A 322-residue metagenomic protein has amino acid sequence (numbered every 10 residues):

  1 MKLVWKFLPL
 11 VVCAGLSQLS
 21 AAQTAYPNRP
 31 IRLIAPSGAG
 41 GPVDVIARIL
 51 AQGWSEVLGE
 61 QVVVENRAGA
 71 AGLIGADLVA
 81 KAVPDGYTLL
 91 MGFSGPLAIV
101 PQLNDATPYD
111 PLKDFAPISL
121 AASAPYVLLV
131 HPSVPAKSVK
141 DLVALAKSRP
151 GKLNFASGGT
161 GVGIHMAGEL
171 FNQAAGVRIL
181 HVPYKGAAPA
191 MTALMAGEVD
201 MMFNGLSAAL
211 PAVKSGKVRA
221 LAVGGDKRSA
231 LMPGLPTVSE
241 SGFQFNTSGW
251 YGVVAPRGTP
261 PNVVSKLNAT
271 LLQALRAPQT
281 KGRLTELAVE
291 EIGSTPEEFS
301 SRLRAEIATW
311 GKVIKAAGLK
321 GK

Functional and structural regions predicted by a protein language model:
M1-L8: Bacterial N-terminal signal peptides that target proteins for export
S17-L19: N-terminal signal peptide c-region/cleavage motif recognized by signal peptidases
A22-K113, K152-N154, T160, G176-F203 (+2 more regions): N-terminal (or domain-start) structured segment
N28-P30, A174, K214, A220 (+1 more regions): An extracytoplasmic/periplasmic, membrane-proximal ligand-sensing/linker region
V45, I49, G53, I74 (+15 more regions): Extracytoplasmic/secreted proteins, especially bacterial periplasmic and envelope-associated proteins
K81-Y87, Q102-P189, V238, S248-R283: Hinge/capping helix and adjacent helix->loop/strand transition within the periplasmic-binding protein
M91-P96, S157, A187, N204-A209 (+3 more regions): Beta->alpha turn/N-cap motifs
P96-D105, H165, L170-A174, M201-P233: A ligand-binding cleft/hinge motif common to bilobed small-molecule-binding domains
